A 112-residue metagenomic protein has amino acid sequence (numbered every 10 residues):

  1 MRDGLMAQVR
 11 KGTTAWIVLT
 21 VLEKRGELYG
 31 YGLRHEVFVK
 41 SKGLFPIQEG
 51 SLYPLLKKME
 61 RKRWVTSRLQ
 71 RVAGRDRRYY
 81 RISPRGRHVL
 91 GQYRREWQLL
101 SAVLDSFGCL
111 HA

Functional and structural regions predicted by a protein language model:
M1-A7: Short, Lys/Arg-enriched N-terminal segment that forms or immediately precedes the first helix of a structured domain
A7-Q8, W64, H111-A112: Short, contiguous hydrophobic alpha-helices characteristic of membrane insertion segments
A7-S51: N-terminal helix-turn-helix DNA-binding core of bacterial DNA-binding proteins
L52-M59: Basic amphipathic alpha-helical segments that dock to polyanions
E60-D76, R81: Beta-hairpin "wing" of winged helix-turn-helix
I82-G86: Accessory beta->alpha helical hairpin/"wing" motif in late/C-terminal subdomains of nucleic-acid enzymes
R87-A112: Amphipathic alpha-helical dimerization/coiled-coil segments that flank or bridge DNA-binding/regulatory modules
